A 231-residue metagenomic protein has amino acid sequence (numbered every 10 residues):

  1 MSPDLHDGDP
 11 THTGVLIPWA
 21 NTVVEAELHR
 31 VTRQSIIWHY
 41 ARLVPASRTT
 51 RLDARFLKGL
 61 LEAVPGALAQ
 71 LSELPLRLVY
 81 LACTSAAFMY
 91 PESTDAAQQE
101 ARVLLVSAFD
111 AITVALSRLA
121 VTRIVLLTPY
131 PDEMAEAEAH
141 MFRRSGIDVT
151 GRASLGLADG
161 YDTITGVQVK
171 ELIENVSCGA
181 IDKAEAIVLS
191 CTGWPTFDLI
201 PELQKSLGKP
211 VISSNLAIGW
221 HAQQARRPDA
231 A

Functional and structural regions predicted by a protein language model:
M1-G66, Y130-Q168: N-terminal glycine-rich anion-binding loop in soluble enzyme alpha/beta folds
T11, I36, L104-R118, V176 (+4 more regions): Hydrophobic structural segments
G59-D110, E185, L189-G193, F197: N-terminal glycine-rich phosphate/adenylate-binding segment common to multiple enzyme folds
A63-Q70, V167-I181: A short, acidic, amphipathic alpha-helical segment used as a generic capping/interface helix at domain edges
A96-M141: Hydrophobic, well-structured mid-protein blocks that either form specific transmembrane helices
G156-Y161, L207-A230: Short, flexible loop segments at boundaries between secondary-structure elements
E174-S206, G219: Hydrophobic alpha-helical
